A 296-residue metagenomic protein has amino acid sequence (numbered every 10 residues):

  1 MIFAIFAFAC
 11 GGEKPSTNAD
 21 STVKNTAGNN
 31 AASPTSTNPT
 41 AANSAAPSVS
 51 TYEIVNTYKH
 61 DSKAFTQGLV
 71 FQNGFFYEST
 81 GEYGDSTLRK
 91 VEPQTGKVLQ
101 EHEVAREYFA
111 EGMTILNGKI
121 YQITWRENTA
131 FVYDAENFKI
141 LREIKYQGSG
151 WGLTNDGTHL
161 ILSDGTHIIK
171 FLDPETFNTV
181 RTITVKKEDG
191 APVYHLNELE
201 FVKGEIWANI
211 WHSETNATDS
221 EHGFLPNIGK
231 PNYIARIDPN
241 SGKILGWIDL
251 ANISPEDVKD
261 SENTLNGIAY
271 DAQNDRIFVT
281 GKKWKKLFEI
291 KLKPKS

Functional and structural regions predicted by a protein language model:
F6-A9: C-terminal motif of bacterial Sec signal peptides marking the signal peptidase cleavage site
G11-N43: Short, low-complexity, disordered segments immediately C-terminal to signal peptides in bacterial exported proteins
T40-K63, P93-L99: A short helix->beta-strand "capping" segment at the edge of beta-propeller domains
V55-T87, H102-T114, G281-K286: Beta-strand-rich domains and repeat architectures in extracellular enzymes and scaffolds, especially beta-propellers
N56-Y58, L99, E103-R106, T182-V193 (+1 more regions): Surface-exposed loop and turn segments in beta-propeller and other repeat-based domains that flank or scaffold
S62-N73, R106-L116, Y146-G157, S163 (+2 more regions): Beta-rich, blade/repeat-based domains predominating in secreted/periplasmic proteins but also intracellular
E78-E82, I120-E127, L162-T166, A208-H212 (+2 more regions): Conserved beta-strand positions in repeat-built beta-propeller and related beta-rich domains
V91-G96, D134-F138, D173-F177, D238-G242 (+1 more regions): Short loop/turn segments that connect beta-strands within beta-propeller blades
